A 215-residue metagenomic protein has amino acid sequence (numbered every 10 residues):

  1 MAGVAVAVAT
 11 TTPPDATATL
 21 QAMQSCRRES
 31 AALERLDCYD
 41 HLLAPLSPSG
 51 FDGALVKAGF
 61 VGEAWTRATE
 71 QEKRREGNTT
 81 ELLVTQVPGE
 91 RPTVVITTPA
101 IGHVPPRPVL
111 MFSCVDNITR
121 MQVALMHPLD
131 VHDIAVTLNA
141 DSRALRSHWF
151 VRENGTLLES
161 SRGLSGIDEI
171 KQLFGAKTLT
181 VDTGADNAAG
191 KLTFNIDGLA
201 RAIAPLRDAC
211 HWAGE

Functional and structural regions predicted by a protein language model:
M1-T11: Gram-negative bacterial Sec-dependent N-terminal signal peptides
T11-Q24, L33-E215: A generic "folded-domain core" signal
